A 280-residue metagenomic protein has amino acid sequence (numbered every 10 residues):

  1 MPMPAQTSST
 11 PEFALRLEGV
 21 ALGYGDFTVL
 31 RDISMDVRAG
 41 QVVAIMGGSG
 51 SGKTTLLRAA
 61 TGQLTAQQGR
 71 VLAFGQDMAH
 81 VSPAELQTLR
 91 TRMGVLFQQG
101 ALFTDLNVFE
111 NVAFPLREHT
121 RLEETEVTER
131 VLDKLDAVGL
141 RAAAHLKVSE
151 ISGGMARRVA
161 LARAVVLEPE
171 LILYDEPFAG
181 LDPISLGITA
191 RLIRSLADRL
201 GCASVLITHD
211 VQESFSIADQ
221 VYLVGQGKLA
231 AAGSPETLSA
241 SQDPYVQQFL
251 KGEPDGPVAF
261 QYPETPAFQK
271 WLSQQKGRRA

Functional and structural regions predicted by a protein language model:
M46-G48: The feature captures the beta-strand-to-loop junction immediately N-terminal to the Walker
T61: Helix-to-loop junction immediately C-terminal to a conserved catalytic motif
G69-D77: Conserved ABC transporter NBD signature motif
Q76-D77, E124-A143: Conserved ABC ATPase "signature" region
L146, L167: Conserved signature/switch motifs of ABC ATPase nucleotide-binding domains
K147-I151, M155: Conserved ABC ATPase signature
I172-D175: Catalytic Walker B motif of ABC-type/P-loop ATPase nucleotide-binding domains
